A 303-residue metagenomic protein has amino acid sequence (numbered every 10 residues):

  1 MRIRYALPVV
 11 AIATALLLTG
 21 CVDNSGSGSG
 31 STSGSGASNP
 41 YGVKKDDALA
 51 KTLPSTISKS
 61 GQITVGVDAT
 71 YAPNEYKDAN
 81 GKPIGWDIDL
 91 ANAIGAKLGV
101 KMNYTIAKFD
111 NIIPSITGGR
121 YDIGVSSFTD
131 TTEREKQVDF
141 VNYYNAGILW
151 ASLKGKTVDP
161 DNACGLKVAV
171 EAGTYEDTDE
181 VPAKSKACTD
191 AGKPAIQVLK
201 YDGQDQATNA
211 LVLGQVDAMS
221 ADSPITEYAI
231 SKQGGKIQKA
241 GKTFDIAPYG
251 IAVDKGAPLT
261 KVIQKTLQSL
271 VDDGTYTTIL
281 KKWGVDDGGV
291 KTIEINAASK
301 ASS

Functional and structural regions predicted by a protein language model:
L17-G20: C-terminal motif of bacterial Sec signal peptides marking the signal peptidase cleavage site
V22, S35-D47, K156, N162-K167 (+2 more regions): Extended ligand-binding regions for polar small-molecule ligands
G30-G124, D273: Extracytoplasmic small-molecule ligand-binding "clamshell" domains of the periplasmic binding protein/Venus flytrap
P83-A96, F128, A146-G203, A218 (+1 more regions): Bilobed "Venus flytrap"/periplasmic-binding protein-like clamshell domains and structurally analogous long
K101-N162: Acidic, polar ligand-binding/catalytic clefts
N103-P114, Q197-N209, A247: Short helix-initiation/N-cap motifs at beta->coil->alpha
F128-E135, P182, V212-D245: A ligand-binding cleft/hinge motif common to bilobed small-molecule-binding domains
N145-S152, E227, S231-Q268, D286-S303: Periplasmic-binding protein-like
